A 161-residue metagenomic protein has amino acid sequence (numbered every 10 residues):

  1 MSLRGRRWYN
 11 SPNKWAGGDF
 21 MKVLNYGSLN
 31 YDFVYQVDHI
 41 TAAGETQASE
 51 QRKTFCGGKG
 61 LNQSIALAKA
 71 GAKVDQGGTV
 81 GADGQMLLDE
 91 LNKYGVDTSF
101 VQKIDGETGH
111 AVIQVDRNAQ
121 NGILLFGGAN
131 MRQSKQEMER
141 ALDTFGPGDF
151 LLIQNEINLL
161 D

Functional and structural regions predicted by a protein language model:
M1, K73, D105, T144-F145: Generic structural signal for beta-strand residues in well-ordered domains
L3, I113-Q114: Short, flexible, solvent-exposed loop/turn segments with mixed acidic/basic and small polar residues
L3-F20: Short, Lys/Arg-enriched N-terminal segments with co-localized hydrophobic residues within the first ~10-30 amino acids
M21-L29, D89-K103, V115-D161: Ribokinase/PfkB-type carbohydrate-kinase core domain
V23, A43-H110: Substrate-binding N-lobe of the ribokinase-like
D32-Q36: Short N-terminal binding/cap micro-motifs at the start of the first secondary-structure element
